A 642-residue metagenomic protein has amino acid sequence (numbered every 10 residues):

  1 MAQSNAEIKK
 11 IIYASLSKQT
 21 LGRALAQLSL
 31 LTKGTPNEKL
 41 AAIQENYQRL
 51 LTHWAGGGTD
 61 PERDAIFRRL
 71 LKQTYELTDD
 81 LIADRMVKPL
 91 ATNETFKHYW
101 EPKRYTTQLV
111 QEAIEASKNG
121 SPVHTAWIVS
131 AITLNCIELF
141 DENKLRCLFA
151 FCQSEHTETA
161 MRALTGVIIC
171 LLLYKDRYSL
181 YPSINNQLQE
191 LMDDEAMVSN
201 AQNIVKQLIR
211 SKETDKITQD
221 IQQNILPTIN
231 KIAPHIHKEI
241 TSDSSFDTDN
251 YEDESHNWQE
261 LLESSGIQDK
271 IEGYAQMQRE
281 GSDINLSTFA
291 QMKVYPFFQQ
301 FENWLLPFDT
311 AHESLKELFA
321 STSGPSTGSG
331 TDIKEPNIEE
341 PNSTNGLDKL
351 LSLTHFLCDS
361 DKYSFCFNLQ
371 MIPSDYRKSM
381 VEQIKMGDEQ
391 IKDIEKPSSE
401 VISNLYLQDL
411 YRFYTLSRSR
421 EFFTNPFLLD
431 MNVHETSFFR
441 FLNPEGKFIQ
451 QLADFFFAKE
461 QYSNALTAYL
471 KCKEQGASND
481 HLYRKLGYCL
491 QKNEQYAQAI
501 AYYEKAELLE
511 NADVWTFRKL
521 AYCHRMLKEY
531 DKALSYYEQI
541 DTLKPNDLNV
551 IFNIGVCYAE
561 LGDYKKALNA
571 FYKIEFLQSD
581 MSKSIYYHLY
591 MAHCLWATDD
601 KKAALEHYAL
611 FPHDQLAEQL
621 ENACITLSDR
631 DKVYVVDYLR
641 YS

Functional and structural regions predicted by a protein language model:
A6, R162, K447, H481 (+3 more regions): Start-of-helix register in tetratricopeptide repeats
K33, I168-D194, Y572-F576, H593-E618: TPR/TPR-like (Sel1-like) alpha-helical repeat modules
L306-E510: Alpha-solenoid helical-repeat scaffolds
